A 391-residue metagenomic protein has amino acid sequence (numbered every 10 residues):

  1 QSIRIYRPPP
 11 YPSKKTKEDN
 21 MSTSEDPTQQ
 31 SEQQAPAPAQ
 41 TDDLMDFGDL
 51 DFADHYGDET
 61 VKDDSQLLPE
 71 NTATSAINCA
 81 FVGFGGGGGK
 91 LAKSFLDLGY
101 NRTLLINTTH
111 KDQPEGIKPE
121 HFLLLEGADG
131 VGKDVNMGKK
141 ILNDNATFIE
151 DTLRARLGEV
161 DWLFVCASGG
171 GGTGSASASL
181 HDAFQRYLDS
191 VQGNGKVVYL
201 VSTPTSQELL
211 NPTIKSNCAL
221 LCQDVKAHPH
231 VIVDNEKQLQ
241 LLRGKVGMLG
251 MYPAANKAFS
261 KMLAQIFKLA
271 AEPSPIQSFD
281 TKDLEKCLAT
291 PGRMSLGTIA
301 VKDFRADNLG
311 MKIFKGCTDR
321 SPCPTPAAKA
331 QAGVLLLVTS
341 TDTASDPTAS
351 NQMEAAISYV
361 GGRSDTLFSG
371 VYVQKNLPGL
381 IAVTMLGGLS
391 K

Functional and structural regions predicted by a protein language model:
S2-R4: Generic short N-terminal amphipathic or hydrophobic helices
Y6, Y11-E18, S22-K391: Tubulin/FtsZ superfamily GTPase core signature
